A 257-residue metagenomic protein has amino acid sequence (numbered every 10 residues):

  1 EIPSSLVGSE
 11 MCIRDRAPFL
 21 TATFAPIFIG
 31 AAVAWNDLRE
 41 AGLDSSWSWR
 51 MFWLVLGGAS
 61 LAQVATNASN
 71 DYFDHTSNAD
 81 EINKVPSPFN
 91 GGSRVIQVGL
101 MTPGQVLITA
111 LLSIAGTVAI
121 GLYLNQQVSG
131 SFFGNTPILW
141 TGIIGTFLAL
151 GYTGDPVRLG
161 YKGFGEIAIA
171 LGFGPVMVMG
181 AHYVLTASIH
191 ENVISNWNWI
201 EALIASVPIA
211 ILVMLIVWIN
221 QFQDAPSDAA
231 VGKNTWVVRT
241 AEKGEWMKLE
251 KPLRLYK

Functional and structural regions predicted by a protein language model:
E1-G8, I13: Single conserved hydrophobic/aromatic residue that forms the stacking wall/gate of nucleotide- or nucleobase-binding
P18-A22, R50-L54, Q105-T109, P137-T141 (+4 more regions): Alpha-helical transmembrane segments of integral membrane proteins
F24-G30, I167-H182, V237-E245: Small-residue-rich segments of transmembrane alpha-helices in multi-pass membrane proteins, especially helix faces
I29, V33, D37, A65-S69 (+5 more regions): Alpha-helical membrane-inserting segments
A41-S69, P137-T146, L150, S195-I219: Membrane-embedded alpha-helical segments that form the functional core of polytopic membrane enzymes, especially those
S69-I114, A210-Y256: Solvent-exposed interhelical
G91-E191: Intramembrane alpha-helical segments
A168-A225: Functional transmembrane core segments of multi-pass inner-membrane proteins
